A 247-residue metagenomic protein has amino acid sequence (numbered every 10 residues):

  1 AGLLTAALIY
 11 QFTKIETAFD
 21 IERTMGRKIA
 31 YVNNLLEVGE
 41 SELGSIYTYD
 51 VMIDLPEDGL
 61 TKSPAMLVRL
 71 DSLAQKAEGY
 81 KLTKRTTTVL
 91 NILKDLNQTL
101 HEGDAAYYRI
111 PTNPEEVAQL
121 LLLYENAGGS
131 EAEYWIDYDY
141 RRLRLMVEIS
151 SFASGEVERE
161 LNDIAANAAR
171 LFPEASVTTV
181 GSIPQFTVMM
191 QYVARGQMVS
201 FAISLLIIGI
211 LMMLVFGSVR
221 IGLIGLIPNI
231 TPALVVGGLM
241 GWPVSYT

Functional and structural regions predicted by a protein language model:
A1-Y246: Extracytoplasmic
